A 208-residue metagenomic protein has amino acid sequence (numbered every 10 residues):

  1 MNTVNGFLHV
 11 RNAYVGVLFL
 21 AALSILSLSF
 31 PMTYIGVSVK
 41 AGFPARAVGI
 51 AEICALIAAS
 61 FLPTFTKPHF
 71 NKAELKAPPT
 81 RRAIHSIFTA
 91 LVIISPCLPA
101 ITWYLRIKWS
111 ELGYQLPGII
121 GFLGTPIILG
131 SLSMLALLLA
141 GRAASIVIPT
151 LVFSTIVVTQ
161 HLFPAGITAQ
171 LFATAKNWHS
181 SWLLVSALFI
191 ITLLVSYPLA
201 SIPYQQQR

Functional and structural regions predicted by a protein language model:
M1-A47, S60, T64, L138 (+4 more regions): Hydrophobic alpha-helical transmembrane segments
A21-P68, S86-T150: Secretory targeting signals
P63-T80: Membrane-helix interface/capping segments
E74, G124, I128, A169-T174: Bulky hydrophobic/aromatic packing residues
K76-I87, L91, Q160-T168, R208: Cytoplasmic juxtamembrane regions at transmembrane-helix boundaries
